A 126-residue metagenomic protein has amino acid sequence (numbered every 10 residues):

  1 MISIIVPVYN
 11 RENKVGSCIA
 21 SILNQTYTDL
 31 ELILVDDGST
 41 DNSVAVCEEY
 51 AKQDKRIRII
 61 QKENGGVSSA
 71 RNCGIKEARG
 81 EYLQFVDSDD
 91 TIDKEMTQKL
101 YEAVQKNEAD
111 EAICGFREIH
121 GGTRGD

Functional and structural regions predicted by a protein language model:
M1-D126: Nucleotide-sugar donor-binding/catalytic module of glycosyltransferases that assemble extracellular/cell-envelope
